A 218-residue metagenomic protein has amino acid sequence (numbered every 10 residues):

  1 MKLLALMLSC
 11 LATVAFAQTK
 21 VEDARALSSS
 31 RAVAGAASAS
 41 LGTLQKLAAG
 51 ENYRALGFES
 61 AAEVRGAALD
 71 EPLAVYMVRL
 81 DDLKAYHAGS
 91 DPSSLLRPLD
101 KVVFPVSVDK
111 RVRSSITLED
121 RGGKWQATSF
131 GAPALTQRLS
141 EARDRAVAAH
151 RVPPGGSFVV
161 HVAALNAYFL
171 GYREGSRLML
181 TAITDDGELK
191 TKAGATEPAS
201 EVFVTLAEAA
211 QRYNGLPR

Functional and structural regions predicted by a protein language model:
M1-A5: Positively charged n-region of N-terminal signal peptides that target proteins for export
M7, D91-P92, G156-F158: Generic recognition of flexible, low-complexity loop/linker segments
M7-C10, V75: A generic structural micro-environment signature that highlights single residues at secondary-structure boundaries
S9-A17: Hydrophobic h-region of N-terminal signal peptides that target proteins for export in Gram-negative bacteria
K20-G89, P133-G155: Short, non-transmembrane alpha-helical segments in secretory-pathway proteins
F58-R121, A167-G175: Exposed beta-strand-loop-beta-strand "reactive/processing" segments of non-cytosolic proteins
V112-V160, R177-R218: A short, surface-exposed interaction/processing loop segment used at functional sites
V162-A164: An acidic-aromatic substrate-binding cleft motif
